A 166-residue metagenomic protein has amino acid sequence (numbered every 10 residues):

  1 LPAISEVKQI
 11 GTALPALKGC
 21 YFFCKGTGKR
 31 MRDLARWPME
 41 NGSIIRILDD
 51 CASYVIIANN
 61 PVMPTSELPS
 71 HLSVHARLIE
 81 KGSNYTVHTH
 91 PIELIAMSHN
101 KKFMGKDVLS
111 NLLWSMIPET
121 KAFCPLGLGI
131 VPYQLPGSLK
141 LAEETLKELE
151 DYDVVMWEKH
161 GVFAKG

Functional and structural regions predicted by a protein language model:
L1-G166: Glycine-rich flexible loops
